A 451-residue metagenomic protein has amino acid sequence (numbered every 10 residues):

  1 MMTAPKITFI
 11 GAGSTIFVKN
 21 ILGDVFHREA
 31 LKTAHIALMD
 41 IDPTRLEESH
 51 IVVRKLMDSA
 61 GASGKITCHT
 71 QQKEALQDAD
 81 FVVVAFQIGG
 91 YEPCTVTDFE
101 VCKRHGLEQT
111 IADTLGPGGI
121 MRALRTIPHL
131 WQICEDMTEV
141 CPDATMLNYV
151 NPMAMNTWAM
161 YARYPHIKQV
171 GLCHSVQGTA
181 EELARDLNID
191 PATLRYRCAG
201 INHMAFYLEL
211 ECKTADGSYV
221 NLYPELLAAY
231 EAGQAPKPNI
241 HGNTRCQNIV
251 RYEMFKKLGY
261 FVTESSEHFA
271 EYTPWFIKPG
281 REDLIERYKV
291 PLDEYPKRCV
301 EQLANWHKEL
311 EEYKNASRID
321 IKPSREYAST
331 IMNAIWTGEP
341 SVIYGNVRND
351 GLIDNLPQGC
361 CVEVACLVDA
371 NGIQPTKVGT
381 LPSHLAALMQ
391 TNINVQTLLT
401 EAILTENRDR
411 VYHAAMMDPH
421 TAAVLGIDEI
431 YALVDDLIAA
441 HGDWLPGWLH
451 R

Functional and structural regions predicted by a protein language model:
I7-I36: N-terminal Rossmann-like dinucleotide-binding module
E29-L31, L56-S63, Y164-P165, L187-I189: Short helix-capping segments at alpha-helix termini
A30-R54: NAD(P)-binding Rossmann-fold cofactor-contacting core
K65-D78: Short acidic low-complexity segments
Q77, V83-V84, N148-Y149: Redox-cofactor binding/interface segments in oxidoreductases and associated redox assembly factors
E92-R163: Rossmann-fold NAD(P)-binding glycine/threonine-rich loop
I133-T214: Internal, well-ordered domain-core segments that constitute the primary functional module of diverse proteins
N188-R451: Long, compositionally biased stretches enriched for glycine and/or charged residues
